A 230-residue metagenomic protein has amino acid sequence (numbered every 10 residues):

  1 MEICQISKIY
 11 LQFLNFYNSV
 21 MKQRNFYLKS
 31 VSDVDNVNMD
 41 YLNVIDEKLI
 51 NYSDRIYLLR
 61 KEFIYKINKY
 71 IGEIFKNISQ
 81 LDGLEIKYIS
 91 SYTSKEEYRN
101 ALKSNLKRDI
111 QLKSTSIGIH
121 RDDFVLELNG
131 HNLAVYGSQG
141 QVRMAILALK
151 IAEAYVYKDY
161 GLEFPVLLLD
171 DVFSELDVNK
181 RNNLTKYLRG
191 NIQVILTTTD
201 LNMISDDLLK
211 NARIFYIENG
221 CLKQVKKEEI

Functional and structural regions predicted by a protein language model:
M1-L28: Extended, charged alpha-helical "arm/stalk" segments used for dimerization and assembly in large NTPase-driven machines
S19, G190-Q193: Residue-level marker of structural boundaries
L28-D35: Secondary-structure edge/capping motif, primarily at the C-terminal ends of alpha-helices and the immediately following
N36-V166, E175, N179, N183-K186 (+3 more regions): Conserved NTPase motor "head" modules and their coupling/switch loops across ABC/AAA+ ATPases, GTPases, and GHKL ATPases
P165-L168, L196: Hydrophobic positions in the central parallel beta-sheet of the AAA+
D170-V172: Walker B catalytic acidic pair
V194, I214-Y216: Conserved beta-strand scaffold positions in the cores of enzyme catalytic domains, especially in NTP/NDP-utilizing
T198-D200: H-loop/switch region of ABC-family ATPase nucleotide-binding domains
